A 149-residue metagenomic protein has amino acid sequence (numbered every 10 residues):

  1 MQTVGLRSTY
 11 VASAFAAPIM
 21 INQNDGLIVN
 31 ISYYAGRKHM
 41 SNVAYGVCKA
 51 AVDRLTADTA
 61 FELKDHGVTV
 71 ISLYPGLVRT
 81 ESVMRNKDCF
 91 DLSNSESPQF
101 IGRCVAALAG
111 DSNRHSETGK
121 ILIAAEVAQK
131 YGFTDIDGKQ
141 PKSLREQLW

Functional and structural regions predicted by a protein language model:
M1, I21, L27-D65, L77-V78: Catalytic loop of short-chain dehydrogenase/reductase
S13-A14, A57: A short, exposed helix-loop element centered on a Lys and neighboring polar residues
F15-N24, D111: A short helix-coil junction within the Rossmann-fold of NAD(P)-dependent oxidoreductases
V29, V70-L73, V83: Hydrophobic structural elements of the Rossmann-like NAD(P)H-binding subdomain that define the short-chain
D53, L63-V78, R114-L122: Conserved Rossmann-fold SDR core element
S72, D91-W149: C-terminal helical subdomain
V78-R79, V83, V127: Conserved sequence/active-site signature of Rossmann-fold short-chain dehydrogenase/reductase
